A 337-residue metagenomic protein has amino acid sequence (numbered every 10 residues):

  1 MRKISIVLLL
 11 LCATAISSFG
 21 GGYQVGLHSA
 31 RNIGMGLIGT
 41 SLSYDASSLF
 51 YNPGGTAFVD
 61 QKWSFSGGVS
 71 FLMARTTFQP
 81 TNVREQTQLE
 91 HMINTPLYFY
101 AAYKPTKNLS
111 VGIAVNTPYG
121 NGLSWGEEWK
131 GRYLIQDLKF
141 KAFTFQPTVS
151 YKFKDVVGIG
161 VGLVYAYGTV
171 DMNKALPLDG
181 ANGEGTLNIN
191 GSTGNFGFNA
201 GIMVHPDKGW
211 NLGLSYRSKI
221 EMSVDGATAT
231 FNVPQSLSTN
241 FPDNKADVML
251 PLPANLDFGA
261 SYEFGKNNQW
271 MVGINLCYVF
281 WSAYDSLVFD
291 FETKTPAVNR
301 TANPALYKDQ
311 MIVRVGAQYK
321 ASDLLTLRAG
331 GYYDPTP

Functional and structural regions predicted by a protein language model:
M1-Q24: Cleavable N-terminal export/targeting peptides
R2, A13, S41-S48: Short coil-to-helix leader/linker segments, especially the first N-terminal amphipathic alpha-helix with its helix
F19-T40, Y44, Q61, F78-Q88 (+1 more regions): Outer-membrane beta-barrel porins/channels
L37-T40, S64-A74: Short strand-turn segments of transmembrane beta-barrel domains in outer membranes, especially the first one or two
L49-G55: N-terminal periplasmic accessory domains that precede and gate Gram-negative outer-membrane beta-barrel machines
